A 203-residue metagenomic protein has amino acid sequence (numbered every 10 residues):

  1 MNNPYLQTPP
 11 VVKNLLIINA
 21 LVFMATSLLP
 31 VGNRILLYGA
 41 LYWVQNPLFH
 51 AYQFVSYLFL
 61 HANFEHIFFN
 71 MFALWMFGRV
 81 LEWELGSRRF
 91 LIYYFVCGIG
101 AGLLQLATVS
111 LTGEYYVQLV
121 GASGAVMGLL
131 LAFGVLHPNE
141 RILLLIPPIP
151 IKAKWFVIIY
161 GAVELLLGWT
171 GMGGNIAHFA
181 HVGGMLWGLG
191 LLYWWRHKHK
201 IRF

Functional and structural regions predicted by a protein language model:
M1-F203: A detector for small-residue-rich transmembrane helices and their helix-helix packing motifs
